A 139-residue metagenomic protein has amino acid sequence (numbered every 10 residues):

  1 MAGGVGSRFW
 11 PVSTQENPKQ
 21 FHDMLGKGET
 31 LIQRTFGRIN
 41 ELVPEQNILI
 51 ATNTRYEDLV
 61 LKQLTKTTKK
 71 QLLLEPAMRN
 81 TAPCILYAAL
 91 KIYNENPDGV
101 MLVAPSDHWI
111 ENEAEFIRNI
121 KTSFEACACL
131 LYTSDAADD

Functional and structural regions predicted by a protein language model:
M1-R8: Short, hydrophobic/glycine-enriched beta-strand segments
G4, K27, D138: Active-site beta-to-alpha loop of glycosyltransferases that engages the nucleotide-sugar donor
R8-P11, Q15, G26-P105, W109-I117 (+1 more regions): Conserved N-terminal catalytic core of the sugar/cofactor nucleotidyltransferase
C127-L131: A glycine-rich helix N-cap at a beta->alpha junction
Y132-D139: Conserved small/polar residues in nucleotide/adenosyl-binding loops
